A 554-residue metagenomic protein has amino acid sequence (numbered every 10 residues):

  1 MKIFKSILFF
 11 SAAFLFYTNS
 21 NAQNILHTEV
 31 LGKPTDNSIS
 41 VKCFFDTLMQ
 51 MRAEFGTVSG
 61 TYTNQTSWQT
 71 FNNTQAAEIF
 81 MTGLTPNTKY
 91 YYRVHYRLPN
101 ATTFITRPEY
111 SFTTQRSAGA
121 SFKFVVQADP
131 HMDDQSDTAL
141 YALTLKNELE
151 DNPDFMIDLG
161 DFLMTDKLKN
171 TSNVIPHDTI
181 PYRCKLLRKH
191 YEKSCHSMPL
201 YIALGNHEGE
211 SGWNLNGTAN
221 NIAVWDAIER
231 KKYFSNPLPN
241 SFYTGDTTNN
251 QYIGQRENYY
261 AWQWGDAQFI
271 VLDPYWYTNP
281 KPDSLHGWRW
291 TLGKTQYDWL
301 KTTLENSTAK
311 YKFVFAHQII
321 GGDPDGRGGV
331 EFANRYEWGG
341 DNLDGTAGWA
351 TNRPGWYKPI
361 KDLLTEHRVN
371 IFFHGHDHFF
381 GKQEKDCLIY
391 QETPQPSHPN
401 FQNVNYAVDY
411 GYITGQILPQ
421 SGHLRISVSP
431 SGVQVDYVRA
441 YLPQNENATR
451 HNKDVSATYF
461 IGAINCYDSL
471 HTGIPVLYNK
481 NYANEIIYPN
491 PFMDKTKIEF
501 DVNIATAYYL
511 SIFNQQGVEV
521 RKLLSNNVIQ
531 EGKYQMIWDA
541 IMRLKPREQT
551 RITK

Functional and structural regions predicted by a protein language model:
M1-N24, I474: Bacterial Sec-dependent N-terminal signal peptides
I3-S6, Q318, Q516: Hydrophobic alpha-helical segments, especially transmembrane helices and their immediate juxtamembrane helical caps
T18-N21, Y478-Y488, F492-K554: C-terminal outer-membrane/trafficking sorting elements
Q23-N403, G415-I417, R425-H471: Metal-dependent phosphoester/phosphodiester hydrolase catalytic core
D362-L364, V476-N479: Short hydrophobic/aromatic segments of transmembrane alpha-helices and their interfaces
D409-I413: Low-complexity, glycine/alanine/valine/leucine- and proline-rich hydrophobic stretches
